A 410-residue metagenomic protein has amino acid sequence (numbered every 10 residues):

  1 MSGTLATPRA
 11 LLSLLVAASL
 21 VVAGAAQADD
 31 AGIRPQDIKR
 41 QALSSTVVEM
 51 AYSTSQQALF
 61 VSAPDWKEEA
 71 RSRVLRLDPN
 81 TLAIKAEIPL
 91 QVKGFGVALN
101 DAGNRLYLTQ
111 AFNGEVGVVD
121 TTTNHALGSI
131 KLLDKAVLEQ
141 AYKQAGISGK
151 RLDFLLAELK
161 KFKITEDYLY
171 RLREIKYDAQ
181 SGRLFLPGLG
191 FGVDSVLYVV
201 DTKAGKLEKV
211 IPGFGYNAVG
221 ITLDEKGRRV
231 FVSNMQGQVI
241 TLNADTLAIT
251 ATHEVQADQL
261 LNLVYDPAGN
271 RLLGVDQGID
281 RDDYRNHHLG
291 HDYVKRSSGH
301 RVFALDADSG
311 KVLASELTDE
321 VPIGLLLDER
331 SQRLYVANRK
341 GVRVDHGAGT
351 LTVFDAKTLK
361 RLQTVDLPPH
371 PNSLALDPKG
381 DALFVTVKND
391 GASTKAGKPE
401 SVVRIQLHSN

Functional and structural regions predicted by a protein language model:
M1-L14: Bacterial N-terminal signal peptides that target proteins for export
L5, V16, L20-N410: Predominantly soluble domains enriched in secretory-pathway, periplasmic, or organellar proteins
